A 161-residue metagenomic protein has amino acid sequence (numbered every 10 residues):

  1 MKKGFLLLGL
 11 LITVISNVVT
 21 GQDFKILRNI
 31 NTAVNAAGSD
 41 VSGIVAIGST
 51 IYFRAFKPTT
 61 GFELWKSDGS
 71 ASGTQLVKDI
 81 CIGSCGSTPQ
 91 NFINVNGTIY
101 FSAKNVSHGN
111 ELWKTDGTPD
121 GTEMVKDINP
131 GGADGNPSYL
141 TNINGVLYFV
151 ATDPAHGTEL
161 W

Functional and structural regions predicted by a protein language model:
M1-D23: Bacterial Sec-dependent N-terminal signal peptides
G21-W161: Feature 14080 marks short, conserved micro-sites in well-ordered regions that are central to protein function
